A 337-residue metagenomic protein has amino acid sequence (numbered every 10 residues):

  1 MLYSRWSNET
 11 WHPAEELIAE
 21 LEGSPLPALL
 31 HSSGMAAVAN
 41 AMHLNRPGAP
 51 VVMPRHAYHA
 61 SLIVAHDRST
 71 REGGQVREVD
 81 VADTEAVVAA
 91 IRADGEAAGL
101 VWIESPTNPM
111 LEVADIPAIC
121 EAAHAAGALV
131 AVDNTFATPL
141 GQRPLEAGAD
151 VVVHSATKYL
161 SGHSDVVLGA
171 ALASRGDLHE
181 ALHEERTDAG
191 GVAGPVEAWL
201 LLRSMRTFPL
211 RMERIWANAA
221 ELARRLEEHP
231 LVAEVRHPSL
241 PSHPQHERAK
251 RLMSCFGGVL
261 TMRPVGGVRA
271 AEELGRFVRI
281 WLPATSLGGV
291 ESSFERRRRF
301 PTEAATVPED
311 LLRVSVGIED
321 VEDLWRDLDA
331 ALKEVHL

Functional and structural regions predicted by a protein language model:
M1-E20, P25: A glycine-/small-polar-enriched, mobile loop at the entrance of the PLP active site in fold-type I
L26-H229: Conserved PLP-enzyme active-site core in the AAT-like
A41, A181-L182, A270-L274, L324-L328: Hydrophobic side chains in well-ordered alpha-helices
R77, V88, R92-D94, R211 (+2 more regions): PLP-dependent enzyme catalytic core of the Aspartate aminotransferase-like
A122, E221, R225-H229, E273 (+2 more regions): Generic non-transmembrane alpha-helical segments
V232-L312, V316: Conserved C-terminal alpha-helix-loop-beta "cap" of PLP-dependent enzymes that closes/shapes the active-site mouth
